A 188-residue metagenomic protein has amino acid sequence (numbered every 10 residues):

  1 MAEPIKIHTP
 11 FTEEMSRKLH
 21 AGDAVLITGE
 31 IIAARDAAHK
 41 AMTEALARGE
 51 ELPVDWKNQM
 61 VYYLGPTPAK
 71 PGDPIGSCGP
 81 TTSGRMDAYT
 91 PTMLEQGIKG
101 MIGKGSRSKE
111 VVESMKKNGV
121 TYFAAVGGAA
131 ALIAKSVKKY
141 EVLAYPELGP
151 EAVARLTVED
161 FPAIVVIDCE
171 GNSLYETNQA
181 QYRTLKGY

Functional and structural regions predicted by a protein language model:
A2-F11: Short, structured beta-strand/loop micro-motifs enriched in basic residues and often containing a Trp
H8, T28, Y63-G65, A125 (+1 more regions): Short beta-strand segments
F11, I31, P66-P68, D160 (+1 more regions): A broadly conserved detector of short glycine/acidic/proline-rich loop/turn motifs that flank catalytic sites and bind
I27, K135-Y188: C-terminal binding/interaction regions
A33-F161: Feature captures the catalytic cores and cofactor-binding loops of soluble hydro-lyases/lyases that act on carboxylate
